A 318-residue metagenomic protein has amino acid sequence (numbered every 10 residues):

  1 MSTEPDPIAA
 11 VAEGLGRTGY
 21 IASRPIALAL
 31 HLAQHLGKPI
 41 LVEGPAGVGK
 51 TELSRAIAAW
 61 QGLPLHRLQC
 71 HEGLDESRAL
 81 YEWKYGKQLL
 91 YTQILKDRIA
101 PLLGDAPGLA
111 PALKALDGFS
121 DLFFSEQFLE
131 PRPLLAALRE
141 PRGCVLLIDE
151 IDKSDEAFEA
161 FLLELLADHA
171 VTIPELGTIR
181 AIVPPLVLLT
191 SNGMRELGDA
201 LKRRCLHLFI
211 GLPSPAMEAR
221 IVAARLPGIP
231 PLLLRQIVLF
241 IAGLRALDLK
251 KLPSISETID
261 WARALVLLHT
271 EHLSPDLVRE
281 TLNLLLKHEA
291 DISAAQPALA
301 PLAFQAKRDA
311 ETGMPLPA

Functional and structural regions predicted by a protein language model:
M1-A318: C-terminal regulatory/interaction module of P-loop NTP-utilizing enzymes
